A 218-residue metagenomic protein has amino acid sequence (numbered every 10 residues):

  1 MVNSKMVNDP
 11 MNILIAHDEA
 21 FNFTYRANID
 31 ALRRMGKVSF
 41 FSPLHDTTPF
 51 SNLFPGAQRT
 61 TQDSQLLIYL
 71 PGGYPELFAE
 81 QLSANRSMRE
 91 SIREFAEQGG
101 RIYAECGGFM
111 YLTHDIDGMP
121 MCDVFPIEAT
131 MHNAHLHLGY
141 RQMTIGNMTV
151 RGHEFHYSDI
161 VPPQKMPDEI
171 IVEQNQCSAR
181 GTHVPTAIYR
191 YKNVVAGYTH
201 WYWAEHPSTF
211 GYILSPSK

Functional and structural regions predicted by a protein language model:
M1-A84, E94-E97, A129, H135-H137 (+2 more regions): N-terminal beta1-alpha1 cap of cysteine-dependent amidohydrolase-like domains
D9-N12, I145-G152, R190-V195: Beta-strand-turn-beta hairpins that frame and shape the catalytic cleft of phosphate-ester-processing enzymes
I13, C106, H200: Residue-level signal for inorganic ion chemistry
I15, L70, G152-F155, V194-T199: Short hydrophobic-aromatic micro-motifs
L66-I68, I102, V195: Generic beta-sheet signal
Y74-T144: Cysteine-nucleophile active-site neighborhood
H114-T186: Pocket-forming structural segment of enzyme catalytic cores
T186-P216: A glycine-centered loop/beta-turn motif at secondary-structure junctions
